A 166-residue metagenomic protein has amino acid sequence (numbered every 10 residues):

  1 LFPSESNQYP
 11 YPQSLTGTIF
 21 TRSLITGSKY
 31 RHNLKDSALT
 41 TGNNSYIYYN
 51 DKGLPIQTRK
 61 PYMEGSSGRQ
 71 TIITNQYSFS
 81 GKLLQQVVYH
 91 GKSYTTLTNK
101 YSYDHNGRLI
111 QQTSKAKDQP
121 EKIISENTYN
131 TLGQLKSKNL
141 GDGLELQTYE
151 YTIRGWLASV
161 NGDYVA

Functional and structural regions predicted by a protein language model:
L1-A166: Beta-strand elements of repeat-based all-beta scaffolds
